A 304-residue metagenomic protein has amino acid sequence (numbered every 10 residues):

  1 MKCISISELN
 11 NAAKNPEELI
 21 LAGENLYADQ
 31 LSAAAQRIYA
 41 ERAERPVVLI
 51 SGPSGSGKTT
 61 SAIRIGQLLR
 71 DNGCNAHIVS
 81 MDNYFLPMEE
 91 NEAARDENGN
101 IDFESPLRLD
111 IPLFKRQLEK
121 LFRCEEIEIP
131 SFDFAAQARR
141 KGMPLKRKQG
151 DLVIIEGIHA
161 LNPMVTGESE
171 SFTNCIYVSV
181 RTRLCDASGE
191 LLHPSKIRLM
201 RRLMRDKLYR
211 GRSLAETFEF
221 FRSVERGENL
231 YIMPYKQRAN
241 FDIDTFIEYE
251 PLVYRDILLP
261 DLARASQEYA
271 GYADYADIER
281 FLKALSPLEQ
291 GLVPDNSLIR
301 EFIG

Functional and structural regions predicted by a protein language model:
M1-Q36: Charged, amphipathic alpha-helical linker segments immediately N-terminal to NTP-binding catalytic cores
P16-L21, A160-G304: Conserved NTP phosphate-binding and transfer environment spanning the P-loop NTPase/kinase superfamily
V48-I50: Hydrophobic anchor at the beta1->P-loop junction of P-loop NTPases
K58: Conserved lysine of the Walker
S61-I65, S80: Hydrophobic positions on the alpha1 helix immediately C-terminal to the Walker A/P-loop
Q67-H77: Post-Walker A helix-loop "phosphate-sensing" segment adjacent to the P-loop in P-loop NTPases
H77-V79, L86-A136, L152: Conserved nucleotide-sensing/catalytic segment adjacent to the nucleotide-binding pocket in NTP-handling enzymes
F114-F172, F218-Y235, E250: Glycine-rich phosphate-binding loop used to anchor ATP phosphates in small-molecule kinases, encompassing both
